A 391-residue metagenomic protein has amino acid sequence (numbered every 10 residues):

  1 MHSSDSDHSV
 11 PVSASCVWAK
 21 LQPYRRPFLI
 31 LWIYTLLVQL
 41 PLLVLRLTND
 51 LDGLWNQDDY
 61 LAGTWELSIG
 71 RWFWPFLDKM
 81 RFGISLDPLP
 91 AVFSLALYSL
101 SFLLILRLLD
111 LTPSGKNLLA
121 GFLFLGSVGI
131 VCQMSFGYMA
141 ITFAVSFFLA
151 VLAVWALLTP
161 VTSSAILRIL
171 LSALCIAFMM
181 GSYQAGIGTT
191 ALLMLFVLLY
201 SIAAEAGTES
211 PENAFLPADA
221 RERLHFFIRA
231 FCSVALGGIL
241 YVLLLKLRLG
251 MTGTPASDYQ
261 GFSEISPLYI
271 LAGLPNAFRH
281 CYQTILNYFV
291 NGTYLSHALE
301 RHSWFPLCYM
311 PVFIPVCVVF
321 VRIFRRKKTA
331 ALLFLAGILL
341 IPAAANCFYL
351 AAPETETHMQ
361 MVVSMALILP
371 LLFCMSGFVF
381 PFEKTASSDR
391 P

Functional and structural regions predicted by a protein language model:
K20-D50, A235-L249: Transmembrane signal-anchor helices characteristic of membrane glycosylation enzymes that use polyprenol
V38-D58, W65-L77: Extracytoplasmic catalytic/substrate-binding loops of multi-pass membrane glycan-assembly enzymes
T64-A96: Short hydrophobic/aromatic helix or loop-helix immediately within or flanking a transmembrane segment in polytopic
L67, R71, S94-L97, G115-L158 (+3 more regions): Membrane-interface micro-motifs in multi-pass membrane enzymes
A150-R168, S201-T208: Membrane-interface transmembrane helices that cradle and orient dolichyl/undecaprenyl
R168-Q184, T189-T190, L195: Membrane-interface alpha helices of multi-pass inner-membrane proteins
T189-A235: Perimembrane helix-loop-helix junctions
V290, Y294-L332: Hydrophobic, aromatic-rich transmembrane alpha-helices and their immediate juxtamembrane boundary segments
